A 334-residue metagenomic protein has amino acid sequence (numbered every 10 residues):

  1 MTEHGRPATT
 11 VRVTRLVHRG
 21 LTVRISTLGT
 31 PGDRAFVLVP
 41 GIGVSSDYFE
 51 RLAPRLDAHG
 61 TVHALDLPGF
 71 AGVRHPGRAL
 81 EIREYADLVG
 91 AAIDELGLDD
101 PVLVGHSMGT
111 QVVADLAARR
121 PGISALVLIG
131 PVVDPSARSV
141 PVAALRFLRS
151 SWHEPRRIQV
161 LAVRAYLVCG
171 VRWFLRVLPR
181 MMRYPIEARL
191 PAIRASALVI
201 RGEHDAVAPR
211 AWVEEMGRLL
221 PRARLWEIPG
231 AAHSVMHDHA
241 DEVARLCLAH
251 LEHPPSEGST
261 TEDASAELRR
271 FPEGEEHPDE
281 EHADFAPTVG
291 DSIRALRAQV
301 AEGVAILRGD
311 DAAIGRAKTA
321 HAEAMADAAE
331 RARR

Functional and structural regions predicted by a protein language model:
L16-S26, H63-V102, R245: Active-site loop/oxyanion-hole signature of alpha/beta-hydrolase fold enzymes
L21-G72: Conserved HGGG/HGGXW glycine-rich cap/lid loop of the alpha/beta-hydrolase fold
Q111-E154: Flexible "cap/lid" loop of the alpha/beta hydrolase fold
Q159-A188: Hydrophobic, aromatic-rich cap/lid helix
I186, A195, P209-R218: Short alpha-helix in the alpha/beta-hydrolase fold that links the catalytic acid
A192-I193, V199-R201, D205: Short beta-strand/loop motif that positions the catalytic acidic residue of the alpha/beta-hydrolase fold
G217-S234: Catalytic histidine neighborhood in serine/cysteine hydrolases with alpha/beta-hydrolase-type architecture
A231-A244, S259-E262: Catalytic histidine-centered segment of alpha/beta-hydrolase-like enzymes
